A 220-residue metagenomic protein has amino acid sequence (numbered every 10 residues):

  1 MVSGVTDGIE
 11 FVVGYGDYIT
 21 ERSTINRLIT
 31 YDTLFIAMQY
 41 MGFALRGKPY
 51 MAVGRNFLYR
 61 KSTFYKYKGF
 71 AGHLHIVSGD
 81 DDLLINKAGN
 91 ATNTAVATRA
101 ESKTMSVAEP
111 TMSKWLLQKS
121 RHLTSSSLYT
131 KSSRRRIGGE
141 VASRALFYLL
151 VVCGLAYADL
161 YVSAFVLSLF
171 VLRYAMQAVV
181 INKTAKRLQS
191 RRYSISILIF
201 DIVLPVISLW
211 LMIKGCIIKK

Functional and structural regions predicted by a protein language model:
M1-S3: Acidic donor-binding/catalytic loop of UDP-sugar-dependent glycosyltransferases, especially processive GT2
V5, F11-A37, Y65, G69-R134: Catalytic donor/gating beta->alpha subdomain of glycosyltransferases that bind UDP-sugars
N26-Y40, R121, S125-L128, I197-F200 (+1 more regions): Short hydrophobic helices that act as membrane-entry/anchoring signals
L28, R55, L155-Y157: Hydrophobic alpha-helical transmembrane segments
M41-K48: Short, P/G- and charge-enriched loop/turn segments at secondary-structure junctions
M51-K68: Conserved nucleotide-sugar donor-binding and metal-coordinating catalytic region shared by glycosyltransferases
K131-S143: Membrane-interface anchor segments at the N-terminal boundary of transmembrane helices in multi-pass membrane enzymes
V141-K219: Membrane-embedded multi-pass helical conduit in multi-pass membrane proteins, especially envelope-biosynthetic
